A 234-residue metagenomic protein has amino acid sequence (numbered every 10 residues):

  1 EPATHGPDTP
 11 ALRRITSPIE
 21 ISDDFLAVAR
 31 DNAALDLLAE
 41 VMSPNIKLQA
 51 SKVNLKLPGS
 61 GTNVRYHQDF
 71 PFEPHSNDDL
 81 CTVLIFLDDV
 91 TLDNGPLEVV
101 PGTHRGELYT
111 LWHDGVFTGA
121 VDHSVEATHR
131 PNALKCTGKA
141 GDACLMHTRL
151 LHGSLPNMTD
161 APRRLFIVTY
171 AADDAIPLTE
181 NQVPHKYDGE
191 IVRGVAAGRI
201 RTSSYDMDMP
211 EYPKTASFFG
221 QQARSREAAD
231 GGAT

Functional and structural regions predicted by a protein language model:
E1-A3, A143, L150-T234: Non-heme Fe(II)/2-oxoglutarate
E1-Y66, F72-P74, N181, A196: Non-heme Fe(II)-dependent double-stranded beta-helix
T9, P74-D79, D160-P162: A generic structural micro-feature
V41, H67, P74-L92, T137-A140 (+2 more regions): Short, conserved beta-strand element in jelly-roll/cupin
S51, C81, G95, R164: Change "...and in nucleic-acid phosphodiester-cleaving endonucleases..." to "...and in nucleic-acid processing enzymes
K52, L57, Q68, I85-D89 (+1 more regions): Short, structured patches in soluble enzyme cores that scaffold and shape functional sites
D69-P71, L80, T148, G153-N157: Glycine-rich phosphate/pyrophosphate-binding beta-alpha loops
V90-L151, A175: Double-stranded beta-helix
